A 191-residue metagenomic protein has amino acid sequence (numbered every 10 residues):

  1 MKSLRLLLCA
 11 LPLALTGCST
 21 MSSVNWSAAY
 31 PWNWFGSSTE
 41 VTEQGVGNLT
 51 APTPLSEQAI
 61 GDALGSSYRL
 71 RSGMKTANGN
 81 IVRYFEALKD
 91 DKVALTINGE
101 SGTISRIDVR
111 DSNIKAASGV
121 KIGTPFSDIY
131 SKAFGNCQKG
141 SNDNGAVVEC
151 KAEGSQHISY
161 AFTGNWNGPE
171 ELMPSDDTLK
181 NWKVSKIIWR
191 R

Functional and structural regions predicted by a protein language model:
M1-L8: Bacterial N-terminal signal peptides that target proteins for export
L8-T16: Bacterial N-terminal signal peptides
S19-N144, K151, E171-R191: Short helix/turn-capping signatures at newly exposed starts of structured segments
V93-G99, S155-G164: Broad, structure-driven detector of short, well-ordered beta-strand segments within folded domains
S159-S175: Surface-exposed, gly/pro-biased binding rims or lids
